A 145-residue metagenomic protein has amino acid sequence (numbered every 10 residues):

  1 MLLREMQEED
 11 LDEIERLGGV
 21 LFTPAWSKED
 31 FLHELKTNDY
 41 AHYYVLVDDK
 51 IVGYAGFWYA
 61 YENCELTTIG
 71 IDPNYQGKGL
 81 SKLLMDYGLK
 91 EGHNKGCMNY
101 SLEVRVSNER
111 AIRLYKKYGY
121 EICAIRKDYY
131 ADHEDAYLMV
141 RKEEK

Functional and structural regions predicted by a protein language model:
L2-N74, M85-Y87, E91, K95 (+1 more regions): Acetyl-CoA-dependent GNAT
A41, N99-S101, R105, A136 (+1 more regions): Conserved catalytic core of the tyrosine transesterase superfamily
D72, Q76, E103-S107: Residue-level recognition of the GNAT/N-acetyltransferase active site
N74-K78, K82, K127, A136-Y137 (+1 more regions): Acyl-donor (CoA/ACP) binding surface of acyl/acetyltransferases
G77-K90, E109, R113-K117: Conserved acetyl-CoA-binding loop-helix of GNAT-fold acetyltransferases
G92-E103, R126: Conserved GNAT acetyl-CoA-binding A-motif
E103, K116, E121-Y137: Conserved catalytic-core motifs of GNAT/GCN5-like acyltransferases
